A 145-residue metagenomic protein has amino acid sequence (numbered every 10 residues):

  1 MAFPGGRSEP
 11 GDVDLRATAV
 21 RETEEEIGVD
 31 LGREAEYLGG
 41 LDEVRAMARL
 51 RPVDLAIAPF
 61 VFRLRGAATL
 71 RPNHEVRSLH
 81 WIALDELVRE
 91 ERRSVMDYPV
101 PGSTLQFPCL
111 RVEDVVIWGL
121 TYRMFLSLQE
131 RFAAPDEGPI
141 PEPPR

Functional and structural regions predicted by a protein language model:
R7-Q106, L110-E113, I117, S127-R145: Unchanged
L120-M124: Intrinsically disordered, low-complexity, charged terminal extensions of DNA damage-control enzymes
